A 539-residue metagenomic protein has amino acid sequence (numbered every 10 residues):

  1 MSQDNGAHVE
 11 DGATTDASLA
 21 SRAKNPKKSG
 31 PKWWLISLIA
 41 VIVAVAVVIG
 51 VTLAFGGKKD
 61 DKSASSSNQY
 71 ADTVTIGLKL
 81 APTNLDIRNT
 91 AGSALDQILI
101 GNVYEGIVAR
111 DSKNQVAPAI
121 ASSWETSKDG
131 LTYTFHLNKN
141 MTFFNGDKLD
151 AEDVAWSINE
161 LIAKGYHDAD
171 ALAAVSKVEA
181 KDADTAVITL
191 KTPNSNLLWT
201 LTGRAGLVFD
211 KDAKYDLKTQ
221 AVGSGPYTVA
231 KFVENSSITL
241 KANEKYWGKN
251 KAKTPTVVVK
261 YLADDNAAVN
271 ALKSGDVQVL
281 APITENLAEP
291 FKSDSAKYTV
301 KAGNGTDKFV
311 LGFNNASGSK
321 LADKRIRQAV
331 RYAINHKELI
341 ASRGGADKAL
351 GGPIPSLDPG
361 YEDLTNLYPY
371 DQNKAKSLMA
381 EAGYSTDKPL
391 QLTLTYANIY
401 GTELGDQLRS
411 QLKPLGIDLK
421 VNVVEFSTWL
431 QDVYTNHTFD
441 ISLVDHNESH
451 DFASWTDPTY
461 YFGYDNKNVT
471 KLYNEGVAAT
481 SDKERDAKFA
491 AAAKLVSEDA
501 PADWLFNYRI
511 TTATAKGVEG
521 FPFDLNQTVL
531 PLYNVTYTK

Functional and structural regions predicted by a protein language model:
G77-T126, V222-G223: N-terminal lobe/hinge region of extracytoplasmic solute-binding protein
Q115, L201-A252, T256: Gly/Pro-rich hinge or "lid" segments in bacterial periplasmic/extracellular proteins
T132, D170-K211, K231: Surface-exposed binding/hinge segments that line and control ligand-binding clefts or catalytic entry sites
Y215, K245-P290, D418: Ligand-site clamp/hinge motif
S317-L357, E403, V496-W504: Periplasmic-binding protein-like
K348-E381, G401: Structural transition elements
K420-V423, S427-T428, A453-G517, K539: Extracytoplasmic/peripheral linker and loop segments enriched in polar/acidic and small residues with frequent Thr/Pro
T512-K539: Long beta-strand-rich cores associated with HINT superfamily self-processing modules
